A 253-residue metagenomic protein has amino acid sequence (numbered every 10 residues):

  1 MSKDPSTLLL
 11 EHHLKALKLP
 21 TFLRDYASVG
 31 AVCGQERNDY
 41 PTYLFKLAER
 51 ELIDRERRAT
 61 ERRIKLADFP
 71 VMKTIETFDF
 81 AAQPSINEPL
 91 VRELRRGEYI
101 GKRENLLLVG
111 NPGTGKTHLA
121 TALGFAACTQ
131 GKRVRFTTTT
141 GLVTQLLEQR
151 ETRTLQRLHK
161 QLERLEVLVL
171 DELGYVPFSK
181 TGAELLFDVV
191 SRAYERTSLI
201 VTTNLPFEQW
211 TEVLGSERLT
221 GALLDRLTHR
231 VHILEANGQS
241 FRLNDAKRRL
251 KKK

Functional and structural regions predicted by a protein language model:
M1-F22: Charged, compositionally biased N-terminal leader segments and the immediate start of the first structured element
L9-H12, S28-V32, T77, N105-V109 (+1 more regions): Short hinge/gating elements
P20-V71: Interdomain "pre-motor" coupling segment immediately N-terminal to P-loop NTPase/helicase cores
R57-V109: Extended interfacial segments that mediate partner engagement and assembly in macromolecular machines
I86-R164, T211-L214: Conserved P-loop
R133, G141-R164, L173-K253: Replace "adjacent to P-loop NTPase cores in ATP/GTP-dependent enzymes" with "adjacent to NTP-binding cores
V167: Walker B motif beta-strand of ABC-family P-loop ATPases
